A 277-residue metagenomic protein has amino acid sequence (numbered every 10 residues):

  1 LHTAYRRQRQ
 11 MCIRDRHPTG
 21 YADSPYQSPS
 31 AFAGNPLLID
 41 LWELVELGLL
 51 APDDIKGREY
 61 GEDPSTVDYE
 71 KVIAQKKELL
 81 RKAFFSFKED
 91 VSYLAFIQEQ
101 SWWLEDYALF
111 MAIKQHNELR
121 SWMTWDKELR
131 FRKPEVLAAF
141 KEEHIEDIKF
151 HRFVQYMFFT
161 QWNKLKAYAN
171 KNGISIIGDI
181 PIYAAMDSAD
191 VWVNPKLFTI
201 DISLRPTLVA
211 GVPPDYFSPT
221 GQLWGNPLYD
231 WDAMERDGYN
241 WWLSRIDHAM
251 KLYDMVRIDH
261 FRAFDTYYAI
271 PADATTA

Functional and structural regions predicted by a protein language model:
H2-R9: Single conserved hydrophobic/aromatic residue that forms the stacking wall/gate of nucleotide- or nucleobase-binding
Q10, G173-I177, M255-R257: Structural preference for beta-strand elements that scaffold enzyme active sites
I13, F110, A169, D179 (+1 more regions): Conserved, mostly hydrophobic/aromatic
A22-F159, A184-A277: Alpha-amylase-like alpha-glycosidases and glucanotransferases acting on alpha-linked glucans and related
H151, Q155-A184: Conserved, well-ordered alpha-helix/loop/beta-strand core segments that scaffold catalytic motifs
